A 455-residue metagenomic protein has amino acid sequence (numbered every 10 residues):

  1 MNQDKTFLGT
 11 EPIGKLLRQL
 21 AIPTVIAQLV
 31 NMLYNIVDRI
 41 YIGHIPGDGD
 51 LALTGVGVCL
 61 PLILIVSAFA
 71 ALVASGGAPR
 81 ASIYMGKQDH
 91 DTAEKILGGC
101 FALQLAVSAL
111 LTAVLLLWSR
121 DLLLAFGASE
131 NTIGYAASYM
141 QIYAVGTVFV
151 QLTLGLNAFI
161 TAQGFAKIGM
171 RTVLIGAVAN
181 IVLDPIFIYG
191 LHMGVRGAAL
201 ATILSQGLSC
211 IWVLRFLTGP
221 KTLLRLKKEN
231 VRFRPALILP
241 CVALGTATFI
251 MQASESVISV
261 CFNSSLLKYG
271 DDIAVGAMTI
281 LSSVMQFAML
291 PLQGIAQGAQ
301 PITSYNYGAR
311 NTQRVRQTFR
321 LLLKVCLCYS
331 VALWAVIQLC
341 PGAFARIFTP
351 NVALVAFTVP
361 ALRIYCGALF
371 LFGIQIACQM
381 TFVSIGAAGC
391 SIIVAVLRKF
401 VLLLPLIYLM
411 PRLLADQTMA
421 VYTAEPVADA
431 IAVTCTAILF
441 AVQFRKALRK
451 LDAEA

Functional and structural regions predicted by a protein language model:
M1-T24, A81-V148, G190-T246, T303-A368 (+1 more regions): Short alpha-helical transmembrane segments in multi-pass integral membrane proteins
G9-I40, H44-D48, P61-R80, L105-T112 (+5 more regions): N-terminal transmembrane alpha-helices
R18, L33-Y34, V73, V114-W118 (+15 more regions): Residue-level signal for transmembrane alpha-helical positions in Major Facilitator Superfamily
Q19-D38, I142, G176, S205-S209 (+3 more regions): Transmembrane helical elements of multi-pass membrane transporters/channels
L29, L33-T54, L123-E130, I186-M193 (+5 more regions): Helix-terminus/linker motif at the lipid-water interface of multi-pass membrane proteins
I36-I40, A113, D121, G155-F159 (+9 more regions): Alpha-helical transmembrane segments of multipass membrane proteins
L53-A113, V150-G169, A277-A335, L339-P341 (+1 more regions): Small-residue-rich hydrophobic transmembrane alpha-helices
A74, Y143-T161, T172-A177, A198-I211 (+4 more regions): Short runs within selected transmembrane alpha-helices of multi-pass transporters and secretion channels
